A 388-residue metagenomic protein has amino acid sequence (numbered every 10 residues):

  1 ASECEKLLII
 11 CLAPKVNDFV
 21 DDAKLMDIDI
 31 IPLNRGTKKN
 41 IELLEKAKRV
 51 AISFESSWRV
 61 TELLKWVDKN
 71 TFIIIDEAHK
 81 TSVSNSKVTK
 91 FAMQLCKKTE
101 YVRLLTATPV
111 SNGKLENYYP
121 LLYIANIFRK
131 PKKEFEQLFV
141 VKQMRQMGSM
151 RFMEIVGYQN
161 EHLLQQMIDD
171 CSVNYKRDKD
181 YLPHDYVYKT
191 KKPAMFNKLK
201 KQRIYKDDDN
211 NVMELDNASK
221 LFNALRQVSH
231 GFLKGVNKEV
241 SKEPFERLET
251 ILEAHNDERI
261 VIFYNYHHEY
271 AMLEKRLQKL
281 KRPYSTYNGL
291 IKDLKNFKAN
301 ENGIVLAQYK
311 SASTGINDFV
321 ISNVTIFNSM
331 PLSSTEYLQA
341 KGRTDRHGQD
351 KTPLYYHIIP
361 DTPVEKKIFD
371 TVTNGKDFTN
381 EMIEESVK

Functional and structural regions predicted by a protein language model:
E3-L25, N112-L115, Y266-H268: Conserved Walker A/P-loop ATP-binding site and its immediately adjacent core in helicase/helicase-like ATPase domains
E5-K6, L25, E45-K46, F72 (+2 more regions): Conserved P-loop NTPase motor "coupling/switch" region that bridges the ATPase
P14-T37, A125-F128: Conserved helix-turn-beta segment of the N-terminal RecA-like "Helicase ATP-binding" lobe in SF1/SF2 helicases
K38-V50, F54-K69: Conserved helix/coil segment N-terminal to the catalytic DExD/H
S53, S82, P283-T371, G375: Conserved RecA-like P-loop NTPase helicase motor core
A78, S84-N85, N117-Y119, P131-E136 (+5 more regions): Interdomain linker/hinge connecting the two RecA-like lobes of the SF2 helicase core
K80-L95, T335: Substrate-gripping "pore-loop 1 plus following alpha2 helix"
Y264-G289: Conserved helicase motor "Helicase C" RecA-like lobe of SF1/SF2 P-loop NTPases
